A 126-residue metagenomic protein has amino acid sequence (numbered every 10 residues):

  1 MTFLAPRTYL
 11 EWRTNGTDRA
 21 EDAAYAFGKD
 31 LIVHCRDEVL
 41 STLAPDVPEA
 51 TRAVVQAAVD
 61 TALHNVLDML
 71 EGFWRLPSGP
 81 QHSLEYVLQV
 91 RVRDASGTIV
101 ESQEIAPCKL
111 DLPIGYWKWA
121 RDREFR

Functional and structural regions predicted by a protein language model:
M1-A53, P80-H82: N-terminal low-complexity, intrinsically disordered segments
T2-L10, R36-D37, S41, F73-R126: Acidic, proline/glycine-rich low-complexity IDRs
E21, Y25, V33, L63 (+4 more regions): Low-complexity, compositionally biased segments
P45-D68: Mature extracytoplasmic domains of secretory-pathway proteins
